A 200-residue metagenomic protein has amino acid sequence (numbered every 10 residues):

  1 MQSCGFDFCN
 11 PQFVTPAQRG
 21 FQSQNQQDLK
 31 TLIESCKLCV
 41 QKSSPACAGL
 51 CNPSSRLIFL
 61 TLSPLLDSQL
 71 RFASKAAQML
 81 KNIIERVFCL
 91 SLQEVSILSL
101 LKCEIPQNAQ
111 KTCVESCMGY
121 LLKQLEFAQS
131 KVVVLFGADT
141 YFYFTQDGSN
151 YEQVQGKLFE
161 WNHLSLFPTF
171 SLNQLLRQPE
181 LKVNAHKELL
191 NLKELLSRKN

Functional and structural regions predicted by a protein language model:
Q2-K199: A polyanion-binding, active-site-adjacent surface
